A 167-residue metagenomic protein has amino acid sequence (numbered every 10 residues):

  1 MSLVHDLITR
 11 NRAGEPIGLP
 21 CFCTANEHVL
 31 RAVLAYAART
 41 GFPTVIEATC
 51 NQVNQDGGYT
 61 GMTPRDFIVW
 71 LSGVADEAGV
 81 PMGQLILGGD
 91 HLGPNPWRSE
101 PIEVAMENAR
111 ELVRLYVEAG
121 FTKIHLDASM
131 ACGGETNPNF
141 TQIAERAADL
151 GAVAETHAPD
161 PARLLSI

Functional and structural regions predicted by a protein language model:
M1-G79, G83-L85: Alpha/beta catalytic barrel-like cores
T24-V29, G58-W70, W97-L115, A144-D149: Glycine-rich anion/phosphate-binding loops
V33, D90, D127: Conserved, mostly hydrophobic/aromatic
G41, F121-K123: A structural motif
N51-Q55, L92-P96, M130-G133: Conserved radical SAM core fold
G61-G89, N139-A162: Alpha-helix-loop-beta-strand connector modules within alpha/beta enzyme cores
M106, M130-R146: Membrane-interface helix-loop-helix junctions at boundaries between adjacent transmembrane segments
A128-S129, S166-I167: Functional cores that coordinate and move charged inorganic groups
